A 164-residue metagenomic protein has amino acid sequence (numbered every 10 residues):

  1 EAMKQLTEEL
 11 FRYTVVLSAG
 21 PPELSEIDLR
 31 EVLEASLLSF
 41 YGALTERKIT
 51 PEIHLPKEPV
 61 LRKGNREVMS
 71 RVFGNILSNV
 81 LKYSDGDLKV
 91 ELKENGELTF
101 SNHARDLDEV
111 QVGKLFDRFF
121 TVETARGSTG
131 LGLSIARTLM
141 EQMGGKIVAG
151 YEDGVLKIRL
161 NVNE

Functional and structural regions predicted by a protein language model:
L17-E23, L61-G64: Conserved micro-motifs of the catalytic ATP-binding
E23-L38: A conserved beta-strand-to-alpha-helix junction within the catalytic ATP-binding
S25, T50-V60, N95: Conserved catalytic submotifs in the C-terminal HATPase_c
V80-L81: Short helix-loop "hinge" at the ATP-lid/N-box region of the Bergerat-fold HATPase_c
L107-F119: Short conserved segment of the HATPase_c
G132, A136: Short alpha-helical Gxxx[C/S/T] motif in the catalytic ATP-binding
